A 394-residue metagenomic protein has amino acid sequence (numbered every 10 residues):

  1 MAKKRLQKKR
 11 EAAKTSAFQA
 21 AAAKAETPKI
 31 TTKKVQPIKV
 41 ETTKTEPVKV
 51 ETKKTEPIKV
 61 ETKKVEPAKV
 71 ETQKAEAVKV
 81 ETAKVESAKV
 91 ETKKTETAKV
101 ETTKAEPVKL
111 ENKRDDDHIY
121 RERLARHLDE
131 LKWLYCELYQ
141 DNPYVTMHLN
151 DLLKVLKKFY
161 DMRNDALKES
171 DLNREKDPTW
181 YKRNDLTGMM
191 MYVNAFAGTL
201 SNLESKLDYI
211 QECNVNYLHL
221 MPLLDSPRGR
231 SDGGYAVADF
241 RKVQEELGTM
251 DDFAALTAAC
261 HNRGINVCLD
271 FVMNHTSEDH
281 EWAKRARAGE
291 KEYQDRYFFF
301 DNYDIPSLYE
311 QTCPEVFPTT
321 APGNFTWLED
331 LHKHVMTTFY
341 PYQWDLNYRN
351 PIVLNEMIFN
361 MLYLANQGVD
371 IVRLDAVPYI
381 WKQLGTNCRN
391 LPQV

Functional and structural regions predicted by a protein language model:
A2-A12: Short Lys/Arg-rich cationic patches that frequently serve as NLS/NoLS or arginine-rich RNA/DNA-binding motifs
K14, Q19, K24-L110: Long, intrinsically disordered low-complexity tandem-repeat segments
E111-R349, L354-N355, N366, V377-V394: Acidic/aromatic-lined carbohydrate-recognition and catalytic surfaces of CAZymes acting on diverse glycans
V372-A376: Extended, hydrophobic alpha-helical segments in both membrane/secreted and soluble proteins
